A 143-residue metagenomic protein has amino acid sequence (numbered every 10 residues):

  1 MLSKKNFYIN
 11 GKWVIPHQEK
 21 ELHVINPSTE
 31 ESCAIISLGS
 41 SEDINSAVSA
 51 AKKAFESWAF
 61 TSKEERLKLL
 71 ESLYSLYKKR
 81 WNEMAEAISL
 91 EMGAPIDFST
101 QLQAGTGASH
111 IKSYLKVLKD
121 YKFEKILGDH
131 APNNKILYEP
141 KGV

Functional and structural regions predicted by a protein language model:
M1-N133: N-terminal Rossmann-like NAD(P)+-binding subdomain of aldehyde/semialdehyde dehydrogenases
I136-V143: Short, intrinsically disordered, charge-balanced linker/junction segments flanking boundaries in proteins
